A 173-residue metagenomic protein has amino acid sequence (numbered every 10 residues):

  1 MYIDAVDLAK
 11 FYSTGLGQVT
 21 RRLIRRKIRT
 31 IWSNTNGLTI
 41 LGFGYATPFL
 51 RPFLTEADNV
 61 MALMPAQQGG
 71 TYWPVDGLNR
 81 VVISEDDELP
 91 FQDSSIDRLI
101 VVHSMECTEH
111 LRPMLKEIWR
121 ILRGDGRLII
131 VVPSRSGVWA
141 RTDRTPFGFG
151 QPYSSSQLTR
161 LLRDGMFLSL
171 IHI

Functional and structural regions predicted by a protein language model:
M1-S33: Class I SAM-dependent methyltransferase Rossmann-like catalytic core, especially the SAM/SAH-binding loop
T14, G77-L78, R144-G148: Short glycine-enriched, charge-decorated loop/helix-capping segments at active-site entrances that position
N34-E88: Class I SAM-dependent methyltransferase SAM/SAH-binding core
D87-L99: A short acidic, Gly/Pro-enriched loop at the edge of an enzyme's catalytic core that lines a small-molecule cofactor
D97-H110: A short SAM/SAH-binding and catalytic strip from SAM-dependent methyltransferases
R112-R127: A short glycine-rich, Lys/Arg-flanked "PGG" loop and its adjoining helix->strand segment in the class I
V132-G150: Short, glycine-/aromatic-enriched active-site segment of Class I SAM-dependent methyltransferases
I171-I173: Conserved small/polar residues in nucleotide/adenosyl-binding loops
